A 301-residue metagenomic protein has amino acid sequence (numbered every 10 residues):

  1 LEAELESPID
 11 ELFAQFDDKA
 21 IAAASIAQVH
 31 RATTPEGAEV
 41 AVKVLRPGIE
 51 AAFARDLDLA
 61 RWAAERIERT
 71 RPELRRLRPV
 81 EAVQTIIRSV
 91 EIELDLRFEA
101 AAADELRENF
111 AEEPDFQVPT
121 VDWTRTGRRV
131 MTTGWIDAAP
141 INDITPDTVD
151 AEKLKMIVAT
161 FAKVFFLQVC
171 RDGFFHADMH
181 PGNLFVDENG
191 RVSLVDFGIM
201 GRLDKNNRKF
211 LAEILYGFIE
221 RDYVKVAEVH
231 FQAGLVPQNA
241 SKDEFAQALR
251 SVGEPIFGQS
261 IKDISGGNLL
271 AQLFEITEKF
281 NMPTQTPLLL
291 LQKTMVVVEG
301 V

Functional and structural regions predicted by a protein language model:
L1-V301: Conserved catalytic cores of large enzyme domains
